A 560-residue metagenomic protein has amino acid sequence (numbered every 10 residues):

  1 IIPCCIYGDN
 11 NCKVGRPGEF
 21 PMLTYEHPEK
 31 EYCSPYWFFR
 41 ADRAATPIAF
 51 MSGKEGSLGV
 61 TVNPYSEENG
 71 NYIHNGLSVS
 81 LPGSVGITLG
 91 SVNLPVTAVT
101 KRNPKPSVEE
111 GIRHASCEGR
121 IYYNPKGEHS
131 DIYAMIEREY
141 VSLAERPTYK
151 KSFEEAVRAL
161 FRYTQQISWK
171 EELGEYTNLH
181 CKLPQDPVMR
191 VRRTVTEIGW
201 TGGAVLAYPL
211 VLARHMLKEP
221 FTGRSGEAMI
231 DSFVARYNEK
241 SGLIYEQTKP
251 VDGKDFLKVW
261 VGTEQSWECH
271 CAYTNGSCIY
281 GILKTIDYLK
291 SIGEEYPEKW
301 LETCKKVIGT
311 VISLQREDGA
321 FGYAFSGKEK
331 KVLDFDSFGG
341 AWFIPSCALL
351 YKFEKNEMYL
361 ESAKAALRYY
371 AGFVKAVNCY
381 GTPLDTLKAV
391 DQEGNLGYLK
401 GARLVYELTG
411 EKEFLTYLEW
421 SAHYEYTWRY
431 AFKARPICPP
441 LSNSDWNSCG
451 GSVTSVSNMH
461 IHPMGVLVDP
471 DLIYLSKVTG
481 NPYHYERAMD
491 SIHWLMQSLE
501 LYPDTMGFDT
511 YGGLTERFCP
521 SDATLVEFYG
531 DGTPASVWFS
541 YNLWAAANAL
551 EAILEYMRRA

Functional and structural regions predicted by a protein language model:
I1-G111: Beta-strand/loop-rich accessory regions of lumenal/periplasmic or secreted enzymes, predominantly carbohydrate-active
P106-D131, I553: Short Pro-Gly-centered flexible turn/kink motifs
G127-T196, A228, S232-W260, K305 (+3 more regions): Low-complexity, Ser/Thr/Pro/Gly-enriched N-terminal "stalk/linker" regions
D131-Q166, L217-R236, I292-I312, K355-G372 (+2 more regions): Extended, well-ordered alpha-helical scaffold segments
Q165, L314-E317, E354, L367-Y380 (+4 more regions): Non-catalytic carbohydrate-binding regions of carbohydrate-active enzymes
E172-T196, L243-A272, A320-W342, C379-G401 (+2 more regions): Carbohydrate-binding/catalytic loop surfaces
A204-P220, S277-Y296, W342-N356, G397-E411 (+3 more regions): Well-ordered alpha-helical scaffold segments within catalytic/enzyme domains
K258-S266, K284-E357, E419-R429: Active-site lining segments of carbohydrate-active enzymes
